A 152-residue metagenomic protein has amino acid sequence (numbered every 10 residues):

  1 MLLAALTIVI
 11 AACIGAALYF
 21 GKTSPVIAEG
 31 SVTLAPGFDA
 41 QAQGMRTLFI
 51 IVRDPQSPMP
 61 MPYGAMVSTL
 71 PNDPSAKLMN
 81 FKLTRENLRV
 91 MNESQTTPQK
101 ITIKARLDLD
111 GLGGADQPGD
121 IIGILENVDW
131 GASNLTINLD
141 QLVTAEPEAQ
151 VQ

Functional and structural regions predicted by a protein language model:
M1-T7: N-terminal Sec-pathway targeting helices
A12-I27, A42: Beta-strand-rich domain onsets/edges
A28-P36: A short, amphipathic beta-strand motif
G37-R46, M91: A short beta-turn/strand-edge loop motif at beta-sheet boundaries
T47-R53, T102-R106: Beta-strand signatures of extracellular beta-sandwich domains
D54-T97, I101: Tryptophan-paired
L78-L83, L125-Q152: Extracellular beta-sheet/turn segments enriched in Thr/Pro/Gly and aliphatic residues
L107-I122: Short acidic/polar inter-strand loop motif in beta-rich domains
